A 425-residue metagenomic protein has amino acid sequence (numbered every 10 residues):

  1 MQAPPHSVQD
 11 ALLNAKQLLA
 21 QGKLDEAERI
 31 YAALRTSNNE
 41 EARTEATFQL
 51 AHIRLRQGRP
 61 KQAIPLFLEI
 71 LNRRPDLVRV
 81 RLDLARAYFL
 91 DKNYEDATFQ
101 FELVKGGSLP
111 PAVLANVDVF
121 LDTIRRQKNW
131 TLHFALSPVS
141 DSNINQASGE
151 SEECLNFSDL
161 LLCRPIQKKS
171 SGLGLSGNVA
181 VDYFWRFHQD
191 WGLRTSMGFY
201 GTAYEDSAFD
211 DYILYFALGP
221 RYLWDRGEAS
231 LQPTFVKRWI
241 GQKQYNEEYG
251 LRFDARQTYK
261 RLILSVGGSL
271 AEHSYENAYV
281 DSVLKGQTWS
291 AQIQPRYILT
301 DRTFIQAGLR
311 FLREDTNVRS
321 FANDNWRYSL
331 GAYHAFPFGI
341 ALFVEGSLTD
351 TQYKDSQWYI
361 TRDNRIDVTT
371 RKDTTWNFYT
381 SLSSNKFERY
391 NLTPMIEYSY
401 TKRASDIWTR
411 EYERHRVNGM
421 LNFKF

Functional and structural regions predicted by a protein language model:
M1-Q2: Gram-negative bacterial Sec-dependent N-terminal signal peptides
S7-A33, S37: Alpha-helical segment of the N-proximal tetratricopeptide repeat
Q17-L19, A33-T36, E41, F48-R59 (+3 more regions): Gram-negative and organellar
